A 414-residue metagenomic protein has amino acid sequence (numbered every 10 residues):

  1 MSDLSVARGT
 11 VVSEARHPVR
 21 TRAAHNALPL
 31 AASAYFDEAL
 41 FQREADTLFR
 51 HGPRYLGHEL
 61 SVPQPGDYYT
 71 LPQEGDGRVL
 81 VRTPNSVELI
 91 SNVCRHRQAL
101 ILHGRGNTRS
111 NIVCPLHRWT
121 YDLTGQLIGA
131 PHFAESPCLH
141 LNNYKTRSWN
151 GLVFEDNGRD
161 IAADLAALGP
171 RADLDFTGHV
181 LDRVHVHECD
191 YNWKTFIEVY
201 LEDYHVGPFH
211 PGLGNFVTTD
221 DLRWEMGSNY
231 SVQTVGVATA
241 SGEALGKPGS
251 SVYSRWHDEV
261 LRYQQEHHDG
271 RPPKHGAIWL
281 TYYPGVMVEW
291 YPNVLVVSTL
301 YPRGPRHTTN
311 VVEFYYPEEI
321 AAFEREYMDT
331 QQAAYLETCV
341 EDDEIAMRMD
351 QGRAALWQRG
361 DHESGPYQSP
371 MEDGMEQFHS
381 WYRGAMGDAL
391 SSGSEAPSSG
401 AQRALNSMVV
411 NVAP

Functional and structural regions predicted by a protein language model:
M1-R20, A333: General detector of N-terminal leader/presequence modules that precede the first folded domain
A7-V11, S33-D37, E44, T108-C114 (+3 more regions): Short low-complexity stretches enriched in small and charged residues
H17-A32, T177: Short, contiguous pre-domain boundary segments
A34-Q73: Non-catalytic accessory segments flanking enzyme active sites
F49-P53, A99, H205: Generic structural signal for secondary-structure transition and capping sites
H51-G57, S61, Q126-A130, W279-P284: Short Pro/Gly-enriched beta-strand edge/turn motifs at strand-loop
S61-R159, A166, P170: Rieske [2Fe-2S] iron-sulfur-binding domain
V81, N92, Y144-K145, L152-F154 (+1 more regions): C-terminal catalytic domain of Rieske-type non-heme iron oxygenases
